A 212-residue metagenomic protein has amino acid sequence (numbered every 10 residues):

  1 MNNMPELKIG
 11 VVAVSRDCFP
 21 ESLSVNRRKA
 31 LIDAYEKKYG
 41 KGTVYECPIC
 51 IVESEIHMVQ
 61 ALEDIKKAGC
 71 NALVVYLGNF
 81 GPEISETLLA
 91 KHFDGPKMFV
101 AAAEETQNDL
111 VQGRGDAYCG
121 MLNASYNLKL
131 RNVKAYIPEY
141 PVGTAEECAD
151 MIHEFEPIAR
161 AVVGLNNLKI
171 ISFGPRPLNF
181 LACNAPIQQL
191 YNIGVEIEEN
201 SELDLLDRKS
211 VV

Functional and structural regions predicted by a protein language model:
M1-K8, K37-G40, K67, R160-N167: Glycine-rich phosphate/diphosphate-binding loops that line cofactor/substrate pockets in enzymes
N2-V25, N167-R176: Short beta-strand segments enriched in small/hydrophobic residues
R16-L31, V111-Y118, L178-A182: Glycine- and acidic-residue-enriched helix-capping/strand-helix junction motifs
N26-K29, L89-H92, A185-N192: Short, solvent-exposed amphipathic alpha-helical segments in soluble enzyme and RNA/protein-processing domains
I32-I51, K134-Y140, E196-S201: Short beta-strand elements in bilobed, periplasmic/extracellular small-molecule ligand-binding domains
I51-N166, P177-L178: Cofactor- and metal-binding active-site motifs of prokaryotic enzymes that mediate redox/radical or nucleophilic
A159-L206: Charge-patterned, long linear interaction tracts outside catalytic cores
V211-V212: Conserved small/polar residues in nucleotide/adenosyl-binding loops
